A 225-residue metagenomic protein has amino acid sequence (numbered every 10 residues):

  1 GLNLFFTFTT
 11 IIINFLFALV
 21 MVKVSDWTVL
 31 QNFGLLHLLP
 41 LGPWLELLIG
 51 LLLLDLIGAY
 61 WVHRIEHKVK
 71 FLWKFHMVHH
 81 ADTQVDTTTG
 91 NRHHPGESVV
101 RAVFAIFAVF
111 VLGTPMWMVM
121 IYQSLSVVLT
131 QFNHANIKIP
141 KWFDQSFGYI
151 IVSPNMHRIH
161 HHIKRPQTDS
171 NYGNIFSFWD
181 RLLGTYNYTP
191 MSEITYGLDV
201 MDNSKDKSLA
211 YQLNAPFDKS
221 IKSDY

Functional and structural regions predicted by a protein language model:
G1-N3: Transmembrane alpha-helical segments that serve as helix-helix packing and pore/cofactor-lining elements in multipass
F6-M21, W27, L36-H37, L41-I194: Membrane-embedded catalytic scaffold of the fatty acid hydroxylase/desaturase
I194-Y225: A membrane-cytosol interface segment of integral membrane proteins
